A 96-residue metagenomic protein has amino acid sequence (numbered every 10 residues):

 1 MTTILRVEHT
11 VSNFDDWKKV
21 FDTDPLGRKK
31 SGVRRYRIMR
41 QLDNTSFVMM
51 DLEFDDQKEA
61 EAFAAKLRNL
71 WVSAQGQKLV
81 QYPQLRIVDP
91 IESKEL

Functional and structural regions predicted by a protein language model:
M1-T3, K94-E95: Short, low-complexity N-terminal intrinsically disordered segments enriched in polar/charged residues
T3-T10, R37-L67: Short, well-ordered beta-strand segments in beta-rich or mixed alpha/beta enzyme and ligand-binding folds
N13-Y36, R68-V72: Short amphipathic alpha-helical segments
D15-W17, K58-A60, S93: Residue-level signal for secondary-structure boundary sites
S31-M49, V72-L96: Glycine-rich beta-strand-turn "strand-cap" elements at beta-sheet edges
